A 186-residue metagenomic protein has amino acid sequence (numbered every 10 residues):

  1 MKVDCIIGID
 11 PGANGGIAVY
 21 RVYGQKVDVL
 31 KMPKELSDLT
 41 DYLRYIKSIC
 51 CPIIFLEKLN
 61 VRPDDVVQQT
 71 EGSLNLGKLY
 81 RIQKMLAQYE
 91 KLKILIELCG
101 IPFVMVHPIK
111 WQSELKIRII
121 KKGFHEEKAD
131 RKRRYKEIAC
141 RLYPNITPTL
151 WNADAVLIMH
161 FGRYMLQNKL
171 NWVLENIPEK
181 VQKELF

Functional and structural regions predicted by a protein language model:
M1-F186: Phosphate- and other anionic-substrate recognition elements at nucleic-acid/protein interfaces
